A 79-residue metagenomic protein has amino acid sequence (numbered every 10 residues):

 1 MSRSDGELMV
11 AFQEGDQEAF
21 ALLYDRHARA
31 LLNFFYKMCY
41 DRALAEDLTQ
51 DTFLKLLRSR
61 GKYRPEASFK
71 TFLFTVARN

Functional and structural regions predicted by a protein language model:
M1-A30: N-terminal module of bacterial RNA polymerase sigma factors
F12, L31, F35, A45-L56 (+1 more regions): Short, small-hydrophobic-rich alpha-helical interface motif
Q13-E14, Y40, D51-S68: Sigma70-family region 2
E18-A21, N33, A43-D47, A67 (+1 more regions): Residue-level preference for short helical/loop micro-motifs built around acidic side chains
Y24-R42, S59: Amphipathic, Lys/Arg- and hydrophobic-enriched alpha-helical face
D25, Q50, T71-F74: An amphipathic alpha-helix adjacent to DNA-recognition modules
K37, P65, L73-F74: Conserved SAM-binding loop
